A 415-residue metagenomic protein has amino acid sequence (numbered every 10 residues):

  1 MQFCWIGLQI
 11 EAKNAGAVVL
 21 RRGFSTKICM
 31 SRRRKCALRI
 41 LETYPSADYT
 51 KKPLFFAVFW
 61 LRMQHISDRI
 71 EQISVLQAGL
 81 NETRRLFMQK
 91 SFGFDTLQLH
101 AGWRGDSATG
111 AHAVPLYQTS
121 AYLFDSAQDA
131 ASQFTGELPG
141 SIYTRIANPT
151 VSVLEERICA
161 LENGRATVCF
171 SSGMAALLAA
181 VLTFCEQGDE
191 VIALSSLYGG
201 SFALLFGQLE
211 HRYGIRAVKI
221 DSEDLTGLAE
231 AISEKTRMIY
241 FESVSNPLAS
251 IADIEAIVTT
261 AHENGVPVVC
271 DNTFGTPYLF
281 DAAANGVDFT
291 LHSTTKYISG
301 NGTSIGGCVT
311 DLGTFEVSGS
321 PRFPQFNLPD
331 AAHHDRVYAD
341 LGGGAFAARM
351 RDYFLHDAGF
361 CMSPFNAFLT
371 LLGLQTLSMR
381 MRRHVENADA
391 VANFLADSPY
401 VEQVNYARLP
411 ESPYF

Functional and structural regions predicted by a protein language model:
Q2-Q9: Extreme N-terminal basic, low-complexity initiation segments that serve as generic localization/processing leaders
Q9, T26-K27, A37, Y44 (+5 more regions): Short, positively charged and aromatic/hydrophobic N-terminal segments
R84-L138: N-terminal glycine-rich, Lys/His-bearing helix-loop that initiates the first secondary-structure elements of many
K90, Q98-S107, T167-D397, N405 (+1 more regions): Conserved PLP-enzyme active-site core in the AAT-like
A121, S126-L178, G200-Q208: Conserved N-terminal alpha-helix of the aminotransferase class I/II PLP-enzyme fold
N163, Y400-Q403: Glycine-centered tight turns that cap/initiate beta-strands
